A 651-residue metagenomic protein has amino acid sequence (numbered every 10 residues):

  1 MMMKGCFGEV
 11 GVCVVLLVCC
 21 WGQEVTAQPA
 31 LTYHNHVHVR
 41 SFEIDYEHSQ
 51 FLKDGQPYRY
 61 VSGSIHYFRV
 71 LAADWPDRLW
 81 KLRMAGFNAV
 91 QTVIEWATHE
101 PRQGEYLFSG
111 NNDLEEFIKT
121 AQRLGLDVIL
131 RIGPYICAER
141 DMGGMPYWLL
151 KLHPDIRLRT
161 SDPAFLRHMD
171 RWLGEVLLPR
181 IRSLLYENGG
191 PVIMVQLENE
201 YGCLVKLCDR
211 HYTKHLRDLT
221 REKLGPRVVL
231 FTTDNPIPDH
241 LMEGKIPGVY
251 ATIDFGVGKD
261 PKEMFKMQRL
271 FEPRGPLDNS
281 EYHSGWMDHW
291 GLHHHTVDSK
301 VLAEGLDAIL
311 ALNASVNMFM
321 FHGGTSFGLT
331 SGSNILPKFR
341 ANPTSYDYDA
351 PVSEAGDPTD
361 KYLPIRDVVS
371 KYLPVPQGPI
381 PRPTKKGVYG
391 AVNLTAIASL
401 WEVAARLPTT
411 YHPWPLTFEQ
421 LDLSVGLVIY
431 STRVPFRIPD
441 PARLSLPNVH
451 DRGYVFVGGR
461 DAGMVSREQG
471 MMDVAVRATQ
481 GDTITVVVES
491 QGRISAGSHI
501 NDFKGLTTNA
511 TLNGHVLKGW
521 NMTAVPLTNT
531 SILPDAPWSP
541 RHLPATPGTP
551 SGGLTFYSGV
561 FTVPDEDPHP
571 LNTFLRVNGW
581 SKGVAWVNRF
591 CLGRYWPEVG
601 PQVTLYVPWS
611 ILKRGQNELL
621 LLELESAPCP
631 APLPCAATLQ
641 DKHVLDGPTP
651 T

Functional and structural regions predicted by a protein language model:
G5-A27: Cleavable N-terminal signal peptides of Sec/SRP-targeted secreted and luminal proteins
Y33-N35, V39-A73, W80-M84, E105 (+5 more regions): Extended substrate-binding grooves/exosites of carbohydrate-active enzymes
H66-M84, Q103-R123, H211, I438-L444 (+4 more regions): Aromatic- and glycine-enriched glycan-recognition loops and surfaces that form the carbohydrate-binding subsites
W75-G143, Y147, R217-V228: Aromatic-lined substrate-binding rim segments of carbohydrate-active enzymes
V90-A97, R131-R140, I193-E198, D234-P236 (+2 more regions): Short, solvent-exposed turn/loop segments enriched in Gly/Ser/Thr/Pro and often Arg
L166-I181, N188-L197, G202-L204, D209-T213 (+7 more regions): Carbohydrate-binding surfaces of carbohydrate-active enzymes
G189-R274: Gly/Pro-rich turn-and-neighbor structural signature
D440-F456, I484, F561-N588, Y595-W596 (+1 more regions): Aromatic-lined ligand-binding clefts that engage carbohydrates, nucleic acids, or primary amines
